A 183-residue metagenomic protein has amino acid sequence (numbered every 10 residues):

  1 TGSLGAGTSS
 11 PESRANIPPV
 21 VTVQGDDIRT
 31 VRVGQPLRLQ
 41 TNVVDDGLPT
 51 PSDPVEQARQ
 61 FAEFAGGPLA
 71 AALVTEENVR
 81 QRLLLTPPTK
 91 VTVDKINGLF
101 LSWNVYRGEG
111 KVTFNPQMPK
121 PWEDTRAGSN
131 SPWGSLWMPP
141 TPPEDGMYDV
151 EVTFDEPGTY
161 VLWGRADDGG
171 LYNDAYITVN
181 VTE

Functional and structural regions predicted by a protein language model:
G2-R29, L37, P49: Proline-centered linker/hinge motifs at extracellular inter-domain junctions
R29-L85: Contiguous beta-strand segments within globular domains
P36, D145, P157-V161: Extracellular Ig-like/FN3 beta-sandwich strand-entry sites
F61-F100, N104-Y148: Low-complexity "stalk/linker" and mucin-like segments enriched in Ser/Thr/Pro/Ala/Gly
P142, V152-E156: Residue-level recognition of secondary-structure-to-loop junctions
D167-L171: Short, solvent-exposed loop/turn segments at the edges of extracellular beta-sandwich modules
N173-T182: C-terminal edge beta-strand
